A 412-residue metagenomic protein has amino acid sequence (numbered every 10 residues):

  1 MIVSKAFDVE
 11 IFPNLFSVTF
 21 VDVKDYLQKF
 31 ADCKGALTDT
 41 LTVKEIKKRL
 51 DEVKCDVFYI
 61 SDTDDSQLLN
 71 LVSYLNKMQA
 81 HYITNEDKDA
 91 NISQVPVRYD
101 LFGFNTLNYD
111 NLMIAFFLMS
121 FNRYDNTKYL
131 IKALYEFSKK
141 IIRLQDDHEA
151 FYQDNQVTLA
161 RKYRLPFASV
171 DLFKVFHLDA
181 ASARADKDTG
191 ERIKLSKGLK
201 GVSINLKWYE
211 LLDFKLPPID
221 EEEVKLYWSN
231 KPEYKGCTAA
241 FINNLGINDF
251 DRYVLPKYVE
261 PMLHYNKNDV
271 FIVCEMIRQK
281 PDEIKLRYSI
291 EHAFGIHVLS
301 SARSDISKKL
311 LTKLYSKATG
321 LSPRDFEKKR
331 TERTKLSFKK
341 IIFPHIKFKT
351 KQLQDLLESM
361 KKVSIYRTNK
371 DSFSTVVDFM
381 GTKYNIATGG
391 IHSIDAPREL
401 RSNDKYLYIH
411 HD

Functional and structural regions predicted by a protein language model:
M1-G35: Entry/capping segment at the start of metal-dependent catalytic domains with acidic active-site entry clusters
M1-V3, A80, V97-Y99, K405-Y406: Short coil/turn segments at beta-strand junctions that form active-site/ligand-binding loops
I2-I11, S169-D171, I409-D412: Two-metal-ion RNase H-like nuclease active-site motif
E10, D188-K194, I204-L212, I219-D412: Conserved "right-hand" nucleotidyltransferase catalytic core of DNA-directed polymerases
E10-F12, V21-K24, N105-L107, L112 (+2 more regions): Anionic group-transfer/hydrolysis microenvironments
T19, L112-F117, G201, N205 (+2 more regions): Residue-level signal for well-ordered alpha-helical scaffold segments within enzymatic catalytic domains
V21-V23, F116-R123, I290-E291: Short secondary-structure boundary/capping segments
C33-G201, K235: Conserved DEDDh/DEDDy metal-dependent 3′-5′ exonuclease domain
